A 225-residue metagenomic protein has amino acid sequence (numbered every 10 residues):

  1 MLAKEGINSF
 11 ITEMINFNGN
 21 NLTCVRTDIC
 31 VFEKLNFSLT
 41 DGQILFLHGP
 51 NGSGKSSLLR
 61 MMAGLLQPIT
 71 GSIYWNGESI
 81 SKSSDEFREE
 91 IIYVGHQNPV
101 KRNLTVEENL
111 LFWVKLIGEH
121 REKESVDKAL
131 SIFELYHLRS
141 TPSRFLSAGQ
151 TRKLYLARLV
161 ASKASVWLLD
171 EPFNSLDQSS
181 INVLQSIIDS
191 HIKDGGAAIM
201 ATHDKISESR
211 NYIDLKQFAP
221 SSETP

Functional and structural regions predicted by a protein language model:
A63: Helix-to-loop junction immediately C-terminal to a conserved catalytic motif
G71-F87: Conserved ABC transporter NBD signature motif
Q97, R102-G118, S125: Q-loop/switch helix immediately C-terminal to the Walker
L111, K123-L138: Conserved ABC ATPase "signature" region
P142-G149: Conserved ABC ATPase signature
L156, G195: Hydrophobic anchor residue at the start of the ABC signature
W167-E171, L176: Catalytic Walker B motif of ABC-type/P-loop ATPase nucleotide-binding domains
